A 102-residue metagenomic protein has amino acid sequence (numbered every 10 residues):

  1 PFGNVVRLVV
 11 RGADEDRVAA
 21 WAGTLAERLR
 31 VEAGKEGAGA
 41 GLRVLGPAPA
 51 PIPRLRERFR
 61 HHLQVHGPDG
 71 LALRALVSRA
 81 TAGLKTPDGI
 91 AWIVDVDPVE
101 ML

Functional and structural regions predicted by a protein language model:
P1-L102: Accessory helical-bundle/CTD segments and flexible terminal tails appended to RecA-like ATPase motors
